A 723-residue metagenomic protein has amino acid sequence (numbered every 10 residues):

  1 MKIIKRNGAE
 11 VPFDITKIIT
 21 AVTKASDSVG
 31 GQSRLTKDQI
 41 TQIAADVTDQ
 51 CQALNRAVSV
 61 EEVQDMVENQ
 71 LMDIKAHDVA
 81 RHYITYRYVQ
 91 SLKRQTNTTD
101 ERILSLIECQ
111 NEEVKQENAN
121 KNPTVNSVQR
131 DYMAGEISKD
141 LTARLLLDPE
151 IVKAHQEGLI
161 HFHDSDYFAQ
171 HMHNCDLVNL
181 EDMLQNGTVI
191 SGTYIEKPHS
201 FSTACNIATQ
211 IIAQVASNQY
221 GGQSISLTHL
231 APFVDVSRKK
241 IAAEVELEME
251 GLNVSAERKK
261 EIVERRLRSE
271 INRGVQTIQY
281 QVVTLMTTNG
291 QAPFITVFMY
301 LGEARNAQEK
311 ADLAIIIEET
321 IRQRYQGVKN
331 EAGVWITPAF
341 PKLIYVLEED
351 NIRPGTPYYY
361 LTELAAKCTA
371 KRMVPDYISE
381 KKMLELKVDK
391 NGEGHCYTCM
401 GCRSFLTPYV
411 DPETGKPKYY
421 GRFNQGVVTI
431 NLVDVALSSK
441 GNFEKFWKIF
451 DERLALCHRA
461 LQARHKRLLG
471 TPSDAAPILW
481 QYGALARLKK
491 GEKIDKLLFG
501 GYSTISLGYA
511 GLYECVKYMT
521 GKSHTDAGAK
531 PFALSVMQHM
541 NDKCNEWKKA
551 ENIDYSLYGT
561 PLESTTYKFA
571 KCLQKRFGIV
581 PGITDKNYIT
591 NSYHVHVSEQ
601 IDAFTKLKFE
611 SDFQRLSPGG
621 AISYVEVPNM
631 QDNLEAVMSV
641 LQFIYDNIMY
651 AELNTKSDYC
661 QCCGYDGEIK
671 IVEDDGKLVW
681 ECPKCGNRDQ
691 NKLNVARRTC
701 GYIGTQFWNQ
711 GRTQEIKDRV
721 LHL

Functional and structural regions predicted by a protein language model:
M1-Q110, K717-H722: Charged, amphipathic alpha-helical regulatory modules used for macromolecular assembly or allosteric control
F13-I15, G421, A696: Non-cofactor substrate-recognition interfaces
T23, H458, Q462, Y513-K517: Amphipathic, well-packed alpha-helical segments that form the structural scaffold of globular domains
V89-G501, K522, D526-R688, N694: Conserved catalytic cores of very large enzyme subunits
I271-N272, Q279, K517-Y518, R712-D718: Metallocofactor- and cofactor-centric catalytic cores in central/energy metabolism, strongly enriched
M299, I505-Y518, Q538, R698: Contiguous, well-ordered alpha-helical segments that form the cores/surfaces of helical PPI scaffolds
K684-L723: Long insertion/accessory domains within large nucleic-acid-processing enzymes
